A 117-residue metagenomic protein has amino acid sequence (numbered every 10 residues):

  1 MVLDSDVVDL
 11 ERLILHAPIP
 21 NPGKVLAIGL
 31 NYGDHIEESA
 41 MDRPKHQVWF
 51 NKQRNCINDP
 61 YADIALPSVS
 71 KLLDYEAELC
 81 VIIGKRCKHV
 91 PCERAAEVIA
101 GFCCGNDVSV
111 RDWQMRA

Functional and structural regions predicted by a protein language model:
M1-Q47, S70: N-terminal non-catalytic cap/leader segment that marks the start of a structured domain
L15-A17, E37-A40, I64-L73, E78-L79 (+1 more regions): A generic local secondary-structure boundary/capping motif
P22-K24, H46-Q47, E76-L79, I99-G101: Short, surface-exposed beta-edge/turn micro-motifs
A27-I28, N51, E76-G84, G105: Short beta-strand segments
L30-G33, Q53-N55, V69, G84-R86: Beta-hairpin (beta-strand-turn-beta-strand) motif
G33-H35, I57-N58, C87-V90, S109-D112: Short, acidic Gly/Pro/Ser/Thr-rich loop/turn segments
D42-P60, Y75: Structural signature of FAD isoalloxazine-binding scaffolds in flavoprotein oxidoreductases
W49-Q53, R94-A117: Flexible glycine-rich active-site/ligand-binding loops centered on an Asp-His dyad
